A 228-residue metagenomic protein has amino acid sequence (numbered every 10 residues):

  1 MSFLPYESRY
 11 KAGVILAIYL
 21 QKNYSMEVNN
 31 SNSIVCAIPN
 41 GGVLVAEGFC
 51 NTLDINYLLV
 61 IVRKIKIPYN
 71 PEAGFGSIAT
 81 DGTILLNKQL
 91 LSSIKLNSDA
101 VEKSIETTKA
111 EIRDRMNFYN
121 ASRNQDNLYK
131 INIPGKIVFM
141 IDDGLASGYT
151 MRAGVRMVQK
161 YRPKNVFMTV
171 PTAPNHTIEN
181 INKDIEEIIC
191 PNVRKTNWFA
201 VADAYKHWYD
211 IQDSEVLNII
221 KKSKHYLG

Functional and structural regions predicted by a protein language model:
M1-G228: PRPP-associated nucleotide enzymes
